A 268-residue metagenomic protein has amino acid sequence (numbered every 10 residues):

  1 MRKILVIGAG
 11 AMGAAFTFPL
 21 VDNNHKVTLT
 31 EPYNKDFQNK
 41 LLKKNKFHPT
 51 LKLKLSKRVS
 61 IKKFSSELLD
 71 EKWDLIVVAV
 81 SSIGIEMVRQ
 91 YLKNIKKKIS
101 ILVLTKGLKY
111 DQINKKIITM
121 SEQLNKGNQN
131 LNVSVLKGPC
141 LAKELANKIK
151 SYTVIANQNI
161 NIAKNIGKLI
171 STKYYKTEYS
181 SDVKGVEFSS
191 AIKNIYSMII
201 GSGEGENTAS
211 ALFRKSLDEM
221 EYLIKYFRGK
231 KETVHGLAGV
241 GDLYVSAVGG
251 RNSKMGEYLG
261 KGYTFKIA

Functional and structural regions predicted by a protein language model:
M1-L55, V59-K63, S121: NAD(P)+-binding Rossmann beta1-loop-alpha1 motif at the extreme N-terminus of oxidoreductases
I4, H25-V27, I99, L131-V133 (+1 more regions): Hydrophobic anchor at the start of a short beta-strand that flanks the dinucleotide cofactor-binding loop
I7, A11, A15, I83 (+9 more regions): Conserved active-site and cofactor/substrate-binding residues in soluble primary-metabolism enzymes
M12, L41-L42, I76, T105 (+3 more regions): Buried hydrophobic positions in well-ordered alpha/beta secondary-structure cores of metabolic enzymes
R58-S66, D70-K148, I166: Rossmann-like NAD(P)(H) cofactor-binding subdomain of soluble oxidoreductases
Y91, K126-N132, K150-T233: Internal alpha-helical scaffold of NAD(P)-dependent oxidoreductase catalytic cores
K193, I200, K225-A268: NAD(P)-dependent Rossmann-like dehydrogenase/reductase catalytic/cofactor-binding core
